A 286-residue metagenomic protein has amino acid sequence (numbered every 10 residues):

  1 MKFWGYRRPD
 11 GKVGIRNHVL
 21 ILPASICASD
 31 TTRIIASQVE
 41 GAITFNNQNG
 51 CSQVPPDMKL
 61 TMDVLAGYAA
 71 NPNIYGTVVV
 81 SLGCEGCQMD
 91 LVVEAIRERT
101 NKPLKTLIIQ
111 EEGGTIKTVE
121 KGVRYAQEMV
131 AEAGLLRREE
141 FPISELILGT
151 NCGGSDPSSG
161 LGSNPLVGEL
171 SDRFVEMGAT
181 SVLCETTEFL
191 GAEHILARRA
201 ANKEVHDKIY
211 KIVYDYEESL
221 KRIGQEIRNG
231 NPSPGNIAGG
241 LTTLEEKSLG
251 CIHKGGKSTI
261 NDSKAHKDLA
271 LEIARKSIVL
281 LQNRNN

Functional and structural regions predicted by a protein language model:
M1-N151, S155-T259, A265: Metallocofactor- and cofactor-centric catalytic cores in central/energy metabolism, strongly enriched
K257-N286: Preference for extracellular/luminal or secreted protein segments
